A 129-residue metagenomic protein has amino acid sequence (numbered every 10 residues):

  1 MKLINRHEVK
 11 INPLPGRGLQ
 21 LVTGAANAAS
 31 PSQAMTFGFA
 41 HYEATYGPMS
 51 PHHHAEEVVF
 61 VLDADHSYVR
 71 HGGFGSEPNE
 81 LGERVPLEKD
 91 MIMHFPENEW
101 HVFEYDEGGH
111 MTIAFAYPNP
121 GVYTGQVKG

Functional and structural regions predicted by a protein language model:
M1-M35, F39-H41, G129: A short, N-terminal "cap"/entry segment at the start of jelly-roll beta-barrel domains of the cupin/DSBH fold
L21, F37-H41, V58, R84-P86 (+1 more regions): Conserved hydrophobic/aromatic beta-strand scaffold that supports enzyme active sites
Q33-A34, H52-H54, L81, Y105-G108: Short glycine/proline-enriched turns and hinge-like loops at secondary-structure junctions
G38-H54: Conserved short histidine dyad/triad with adjacent acidic residue
A40, H94, G108-Q126: A short hydrophobic beta-strand segment most commonly corresponding to one strand of the jelly-roll/cupin
H54-A55, D65, E99-W100, G109 (+1 more regions): A generic "binding-loop/recognition-motif" signal
V58-K89, Q126-K128: A short beta-strand-loop-beta hairpin characteristic of the jelly-roll/cupin
P86-E107, A116-P118: Conserved metal-binding segment of the jelly-roll/cupin
